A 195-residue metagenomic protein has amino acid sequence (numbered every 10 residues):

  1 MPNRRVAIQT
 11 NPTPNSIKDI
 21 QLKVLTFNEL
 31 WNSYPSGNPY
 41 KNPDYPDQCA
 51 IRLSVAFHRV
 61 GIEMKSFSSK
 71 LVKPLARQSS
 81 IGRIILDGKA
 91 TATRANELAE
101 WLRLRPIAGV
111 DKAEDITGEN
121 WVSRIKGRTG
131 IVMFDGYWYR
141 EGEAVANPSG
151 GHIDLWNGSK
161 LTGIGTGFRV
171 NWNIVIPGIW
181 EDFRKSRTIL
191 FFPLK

Functional and structural regions predicted by a protein language model:
M1-S79, I84: N-terminal capping segments
N32-P39, R103, I107, E181-K185: Generic surface-pattern signal
K41, K65, L86, G167-R169 (+1 more regions): Intrinsically disordered, low-complexity, compositionally biased regions/tails
K73-I164: ...with weaker cross-activation on analogous glycine-rich loops/strands in unrelated enzymes
P148-K195: Glycine-rich, aromatic-bearing surface loops/beta-hairpins
